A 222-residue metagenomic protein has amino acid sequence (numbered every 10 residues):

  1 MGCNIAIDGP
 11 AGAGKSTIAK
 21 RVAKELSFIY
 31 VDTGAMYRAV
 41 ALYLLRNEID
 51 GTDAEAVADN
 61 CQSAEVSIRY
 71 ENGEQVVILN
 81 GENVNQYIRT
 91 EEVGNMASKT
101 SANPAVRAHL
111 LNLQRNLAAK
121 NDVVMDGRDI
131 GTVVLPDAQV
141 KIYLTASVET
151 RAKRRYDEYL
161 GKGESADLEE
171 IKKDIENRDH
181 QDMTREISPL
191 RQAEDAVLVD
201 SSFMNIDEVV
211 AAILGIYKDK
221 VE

Functional and structural regions predicted by a protein language model:
I7: Hydrophobic anchor at the beta1->P-loop junction of P-loop NTPases
G12: Walker A (P-loop) phosphate-binding loop of P-loop NTPases
K15: Conserved lysine of the Walker
I18: Hydrophobic positions on the alpha1 helix immediately C-terminal to the Walker A/P-loop
E25-R89: N-terminal phosphate/diphosphate-binding loop that engages ATP/GTP or pyrophosphate donors across diverse enzyme folds
G34, G81, L110, V124 (+1 more regions): Residue-level signal for inorganic ion chemistry
R69, Q114-K120, R128, V133 (+2 more regions): Small-molecule kinase domains that catalyze NTP-dependent phosphoryl transfer to phosphate-bearing small molecules
N85-K162: ATP-dependent NMP and nucleoside kinases share a basic, alpha-helical "lid"
